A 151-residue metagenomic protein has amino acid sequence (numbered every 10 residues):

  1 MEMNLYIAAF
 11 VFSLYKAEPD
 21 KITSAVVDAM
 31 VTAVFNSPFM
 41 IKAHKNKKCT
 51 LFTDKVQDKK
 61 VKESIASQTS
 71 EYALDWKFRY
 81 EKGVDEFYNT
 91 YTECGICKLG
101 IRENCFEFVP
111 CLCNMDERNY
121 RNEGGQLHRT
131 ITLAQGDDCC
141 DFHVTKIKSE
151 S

Functional and structural regions predicted by a protein language model:
M1-D85, G95-C111, L127, I131-C139 (+1 more regions): N-terminal accessory segment detector
T92: Short, well-ordered beta-to-alpha junction loops that form the rim of enzyme active sites and present histidine/acidic
I96, D116-E117: Generic structural marker for isolated residues within well-ordered, non-membrane alpha-helices of soluble domains
C113-M115, E123: A recognition module on extended beta-rich or small alphabeta surfaces enriched in W/G with H and D/E
F142: Conserved SAM-binding loop
